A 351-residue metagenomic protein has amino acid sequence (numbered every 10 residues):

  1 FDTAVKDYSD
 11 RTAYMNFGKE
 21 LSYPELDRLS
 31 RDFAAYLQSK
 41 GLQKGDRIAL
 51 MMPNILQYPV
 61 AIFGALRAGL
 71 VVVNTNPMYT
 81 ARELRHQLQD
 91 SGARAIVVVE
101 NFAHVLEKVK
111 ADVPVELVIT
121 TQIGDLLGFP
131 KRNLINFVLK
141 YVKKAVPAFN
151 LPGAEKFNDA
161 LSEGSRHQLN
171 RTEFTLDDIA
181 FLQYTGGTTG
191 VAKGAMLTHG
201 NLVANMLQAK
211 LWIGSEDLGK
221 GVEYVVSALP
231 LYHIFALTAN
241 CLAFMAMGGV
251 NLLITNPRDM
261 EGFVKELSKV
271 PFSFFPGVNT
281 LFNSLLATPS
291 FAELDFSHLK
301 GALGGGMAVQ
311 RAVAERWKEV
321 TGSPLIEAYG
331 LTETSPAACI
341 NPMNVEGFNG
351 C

Functional and structural regions predicted by a protein language model:
F1-D2, Q38, L56-T75, L84-R85 (+4 more regions): Hydrophobic alpha-helical segments in the ANL/AMP-binding
D10-I55, P59-F63, T80-R85: Conserved AMP-binding/adenylate-forming core of the ANL superfamily
R11, R47, P53-V73, P77-A81 (+5 more regions): A short helix-loop-beta submotif of the ANL/AMP-binding
S39-K40, R67-D159: Structural core segment of the AMP-binding/adenylate-forming
K40-L42, G164-D177, L182-S227, G249: Conserved adenylate-forming
I48, A65, I96, I179 (+9 more regions): Conserved S/T- and glycine-rich ATP-binding loop of Class I adenylate-forming
V203-Y224, Y232-S273, T288: Conserved AMP-binding/adenylation subdomain of ANL enzymes
G249, K269-G277, L286-N349: Gly/Ser/Thr-rich phosphate-binding loop
